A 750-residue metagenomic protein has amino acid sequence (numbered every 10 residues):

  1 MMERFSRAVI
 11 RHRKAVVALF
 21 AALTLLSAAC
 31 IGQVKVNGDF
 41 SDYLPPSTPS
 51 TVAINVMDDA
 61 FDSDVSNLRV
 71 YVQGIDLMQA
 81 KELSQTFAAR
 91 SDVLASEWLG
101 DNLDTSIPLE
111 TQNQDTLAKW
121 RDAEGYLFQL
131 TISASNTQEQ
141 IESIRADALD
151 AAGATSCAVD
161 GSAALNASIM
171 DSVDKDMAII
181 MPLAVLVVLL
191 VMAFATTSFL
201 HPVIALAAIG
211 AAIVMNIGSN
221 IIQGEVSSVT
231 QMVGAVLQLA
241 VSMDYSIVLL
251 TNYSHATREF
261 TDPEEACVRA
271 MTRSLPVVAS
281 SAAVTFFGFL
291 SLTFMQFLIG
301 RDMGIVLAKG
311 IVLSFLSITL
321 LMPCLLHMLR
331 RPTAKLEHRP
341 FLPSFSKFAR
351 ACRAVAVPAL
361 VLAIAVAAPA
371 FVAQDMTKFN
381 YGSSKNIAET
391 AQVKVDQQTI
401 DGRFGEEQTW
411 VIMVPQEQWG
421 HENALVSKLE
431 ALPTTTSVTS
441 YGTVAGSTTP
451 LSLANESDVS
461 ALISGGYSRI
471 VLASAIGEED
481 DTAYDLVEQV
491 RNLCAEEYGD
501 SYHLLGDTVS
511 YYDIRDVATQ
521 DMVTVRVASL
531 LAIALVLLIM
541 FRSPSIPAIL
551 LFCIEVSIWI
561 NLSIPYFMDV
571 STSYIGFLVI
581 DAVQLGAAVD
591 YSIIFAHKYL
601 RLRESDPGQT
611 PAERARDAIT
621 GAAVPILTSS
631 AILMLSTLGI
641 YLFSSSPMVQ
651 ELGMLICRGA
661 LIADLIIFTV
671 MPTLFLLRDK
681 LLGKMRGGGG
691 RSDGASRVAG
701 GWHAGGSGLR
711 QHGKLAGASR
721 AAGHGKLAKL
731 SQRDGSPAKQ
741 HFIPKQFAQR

Functional and structural regions predicted by a protein language model:
M1-G38, N136-F379, A495-R750: Membrane-embedded transmembrane helical bundles of large multi-pass transporters/channels
P46-A163, M376-I546, F552-F567, S571: Structured non-transmembrane domains adjacent to transmembrane bundles in polytopic membrane proteins
